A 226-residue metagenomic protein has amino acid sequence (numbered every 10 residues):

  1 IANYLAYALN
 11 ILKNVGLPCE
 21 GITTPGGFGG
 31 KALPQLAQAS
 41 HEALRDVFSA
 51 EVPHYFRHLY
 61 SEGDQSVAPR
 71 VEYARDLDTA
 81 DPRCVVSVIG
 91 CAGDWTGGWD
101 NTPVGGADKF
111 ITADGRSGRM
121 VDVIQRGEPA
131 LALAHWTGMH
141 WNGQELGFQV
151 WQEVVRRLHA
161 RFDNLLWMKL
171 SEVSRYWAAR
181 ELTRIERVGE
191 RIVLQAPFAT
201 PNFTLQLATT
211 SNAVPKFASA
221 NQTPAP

Functional and structural regions predicted by a protein language model:
A2-N3, E145: Soluble non-cytosolic domains of exported or imported proteins
N3, Y7-L131, D163-L165: Active-site-adjacent pocket scaffolds in enzyme catalytic domains
F28, L33-Q38, L146-F148, E181-G189 (+1 more regions): Generic preference for flexible, low-structure residues
L44-V71, F110-T200, P215: C-terminal domain-boundary segment and adjacent tail
D100-G106, N142-E145, T204-Q206: Short conserved micro-motifs at the rims of enzyme active sites and ligand-binding pockets
L205-P224: Solvent-exposed beta-hairpin/edge-strand motifs
